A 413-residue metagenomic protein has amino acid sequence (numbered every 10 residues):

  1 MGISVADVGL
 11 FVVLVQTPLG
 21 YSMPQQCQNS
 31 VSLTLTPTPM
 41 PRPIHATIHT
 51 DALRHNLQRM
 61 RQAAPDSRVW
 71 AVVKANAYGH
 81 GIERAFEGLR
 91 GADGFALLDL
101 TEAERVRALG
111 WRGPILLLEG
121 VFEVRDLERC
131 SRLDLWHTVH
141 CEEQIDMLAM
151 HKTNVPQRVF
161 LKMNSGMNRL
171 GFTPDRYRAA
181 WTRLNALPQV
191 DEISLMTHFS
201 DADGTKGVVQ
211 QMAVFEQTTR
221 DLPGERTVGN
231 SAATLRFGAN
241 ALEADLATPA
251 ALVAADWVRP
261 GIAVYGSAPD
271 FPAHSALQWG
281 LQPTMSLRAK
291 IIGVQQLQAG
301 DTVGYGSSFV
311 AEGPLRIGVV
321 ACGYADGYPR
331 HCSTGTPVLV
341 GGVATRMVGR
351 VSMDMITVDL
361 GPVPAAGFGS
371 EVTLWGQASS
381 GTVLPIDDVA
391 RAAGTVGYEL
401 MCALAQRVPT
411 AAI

Functional and structural regions predicted by a protein language model:
G2-V8: Extreme N-terminal basic, low-complexity initiation segments that serve as generic localization/processing leaders
A6, T17, T34-T38: Ala/Thr-enriched low-complexity intrinsically disordered regions
S30-S32: Non-catalytic terminal extensions that flank enzyme cores
L35, P41-I48, A52-H55, P65-T227 (+1 more regions): Active-site-proximal beta-alpha core segment in soluble small-molecule metabolic enzymes
L35-R54, Q58, Q62, E102 (+4 more regions): Active-site anion/phosphate-binding pocket segments in diverse small-molecule metabolic enzymes
